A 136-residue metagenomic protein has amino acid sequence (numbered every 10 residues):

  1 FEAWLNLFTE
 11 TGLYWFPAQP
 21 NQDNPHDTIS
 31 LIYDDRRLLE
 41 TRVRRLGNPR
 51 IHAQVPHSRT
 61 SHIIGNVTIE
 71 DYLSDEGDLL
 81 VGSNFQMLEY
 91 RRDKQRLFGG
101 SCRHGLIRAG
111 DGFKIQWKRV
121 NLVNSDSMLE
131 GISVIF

Functional and structural regions predicted by a protein language model:
F1-L7: Short acidic-aromatic low-complexity motifs
W4, L39, L106: Hydrophobic pocket/interface hotspot
E10-V81: A solvent-exposed, acidic/Ser-Thr-rich amphipathic alpha-helical stretch
T68-F136: A beta-strand edge to alpha-helix "cap/lid" segment located at domain peripheries
